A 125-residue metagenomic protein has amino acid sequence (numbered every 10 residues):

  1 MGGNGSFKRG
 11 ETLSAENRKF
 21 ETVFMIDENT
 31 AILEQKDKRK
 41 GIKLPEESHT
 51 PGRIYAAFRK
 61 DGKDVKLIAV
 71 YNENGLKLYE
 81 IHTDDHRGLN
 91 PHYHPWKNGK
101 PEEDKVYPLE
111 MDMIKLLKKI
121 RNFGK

Functional and structural regions predicted by a protein language model:
G2-K125: Catalytic toxin/effector domains delivered as secreted proteins or via bacterial secretion systems
